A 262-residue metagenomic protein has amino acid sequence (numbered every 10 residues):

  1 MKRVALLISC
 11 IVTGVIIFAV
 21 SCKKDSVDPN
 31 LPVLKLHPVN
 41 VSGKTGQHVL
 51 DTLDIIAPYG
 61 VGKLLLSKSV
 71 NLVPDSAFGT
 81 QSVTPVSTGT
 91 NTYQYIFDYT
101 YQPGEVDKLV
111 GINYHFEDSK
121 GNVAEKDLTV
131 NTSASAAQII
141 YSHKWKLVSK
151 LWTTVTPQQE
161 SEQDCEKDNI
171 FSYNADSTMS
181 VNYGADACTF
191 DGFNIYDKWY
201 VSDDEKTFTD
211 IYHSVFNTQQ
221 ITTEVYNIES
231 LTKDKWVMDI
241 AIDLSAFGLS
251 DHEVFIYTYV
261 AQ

Functional and structural regions predicted by a protein language model:
M1-V4: Positively charged n-region of N-terminal signal peptides that target proteins for export
L6-T13: Sec-dependent N-terminal signal peptides
T13-G14, M179: N-terminal processing/targeting junctions
F18-S21: C-terminal motif of bacterial Sec signal peptides marking the signal peptidase cleavage site
K23-L34: Proline/serine/threonine-rich low-complexity linkers at boundaries of modular beta-sandwich domains
H37-D54, P58-G62, L66-N91, I96-D98 (+3 more regions): Lipid interaction determinants
Y200-S202: Blade-terminus and WD-like Trp-Asp/Gly-His loop motifs, strongest in beta-propeller folds
